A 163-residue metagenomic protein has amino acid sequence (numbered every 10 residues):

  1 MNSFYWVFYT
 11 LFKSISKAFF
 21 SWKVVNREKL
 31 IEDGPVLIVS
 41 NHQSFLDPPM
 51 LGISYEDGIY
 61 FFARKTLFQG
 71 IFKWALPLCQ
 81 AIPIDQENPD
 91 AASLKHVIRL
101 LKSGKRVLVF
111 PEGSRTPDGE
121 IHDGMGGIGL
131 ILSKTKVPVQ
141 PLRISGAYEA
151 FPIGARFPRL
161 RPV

Functional and structural regions predicted by a protein language model:
W6-F8, K17-A18, L30-N88: Catalytic core of membrane glycerolipid acyltransferases/transacylases, capturing the structured, soluble-facing
K17-V25, S145-Y148: Short gly/ser/thr-rich secondary-structure transition/capping motifs
P35-L37, R106-F110, Q140: Residue-level preference for the first positions of well-ordered beta-strands
L46-D47, A92-S93, Y148-G154: A short, acidic/glycine-rich surface segment
L51, A75, R99, L130-K134: Hydrophobic/aromatic ligand-binding patch that stacks against planar heteroaromatic rings of cofactors or nucleotides
A81-L108: Helix-adjacent hinge/juxtasegments
R99-D123, G129: Internal catalytic-core helix/loop-beta-alpha segment that presents or stabilizes conserved functional determinants
E120-V163: A cross-family acyltransferase "interaction/gating" segment
